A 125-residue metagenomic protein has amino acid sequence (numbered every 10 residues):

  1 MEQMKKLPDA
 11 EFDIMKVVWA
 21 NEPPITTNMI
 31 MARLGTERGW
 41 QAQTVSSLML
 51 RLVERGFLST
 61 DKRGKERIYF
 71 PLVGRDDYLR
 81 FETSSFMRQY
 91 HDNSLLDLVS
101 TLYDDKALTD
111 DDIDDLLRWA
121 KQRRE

Functional and structural regions predicted by a protein language model:
M1-N21: Short alpha-helical segments that sit at the start of domains
L7-A10, R63-E82: Short, cationic-aromatic polyanion-contact patches
P24-L34: Short acidic, hydrophobic short linear motifs in intrinsically disordered regions
S46-L50: Short, hydrophobic-biased segments on the C-terminal half of alpha helices that form "recognition helices"
V53-R63: A short, conserved structural fragment
F81-R124: Amphipathic alpha-helical dimerization/coiled-coil segments that flank or bridge DNA-binding/regulatory modules
